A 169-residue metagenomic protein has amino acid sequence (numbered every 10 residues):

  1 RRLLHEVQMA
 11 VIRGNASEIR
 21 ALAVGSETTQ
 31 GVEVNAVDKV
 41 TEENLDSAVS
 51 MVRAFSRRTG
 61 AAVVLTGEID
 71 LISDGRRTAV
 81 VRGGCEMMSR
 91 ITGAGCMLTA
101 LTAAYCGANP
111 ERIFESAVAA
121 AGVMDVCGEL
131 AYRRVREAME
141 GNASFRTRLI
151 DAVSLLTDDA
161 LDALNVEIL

Functional and structural regions predicted by a protein language model:
R1, R20, V49, R53 (+3 more regions): Predominant activation on well-ordered alpha-helical scaffold segments within soluble catalytic domains
R2-T78: Conserved phosphate/ATP/ADP-binding segment of small-molecule kinases
R13-A16, D46-V49, C96, P110 (+3 more regions): Electropositive phosphate-/nucleotide-binding environments in soluble metabolic enzymes
A16-E18, I69, C85, A120-D125: Glycine-rich beta-alpha junction loops
G75-M88: Glycine/charged-rich beta-loop-alpha catalytic/anionic-binding loops adjacent to active sites
C85-T102, I113: Short glycine/threonine-rich catalytic loop with a Thr-x-Gly-x-Asp
L101-S144: Conserved post-catalytic alpha-helical subdomain immediately downstream of the catalytic base and nucleotide-binding
V126-L169: Charged C-terminal helix
